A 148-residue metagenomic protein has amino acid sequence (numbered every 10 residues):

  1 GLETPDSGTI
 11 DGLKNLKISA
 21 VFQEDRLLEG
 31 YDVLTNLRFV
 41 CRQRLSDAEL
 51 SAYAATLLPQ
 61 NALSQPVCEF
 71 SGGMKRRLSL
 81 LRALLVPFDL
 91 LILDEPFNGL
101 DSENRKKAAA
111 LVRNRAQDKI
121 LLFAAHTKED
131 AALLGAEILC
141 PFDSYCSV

Functional and structural regions predicted by a protein language model:
E24, G30-L45, E49: Q-loop/switch helix immediately C-terminal to the Walker
D47-A62, L84: Conserved ABC ATPase "signature" region
P66, E95-P96: Walker B catalytic motif
P66-M74: Conserved ABC ATPase signature
L80: Hydrophobic anchor residue at the start of the ABC signature
L85-D89: A short, proline-enriched helix->beta-strand linker immediately N-terminal to the Walker B motif in ABC-type P-loop
D94, D101: ABC-family nucleotide-binding domains
D118-H126: Conserved H-loop
